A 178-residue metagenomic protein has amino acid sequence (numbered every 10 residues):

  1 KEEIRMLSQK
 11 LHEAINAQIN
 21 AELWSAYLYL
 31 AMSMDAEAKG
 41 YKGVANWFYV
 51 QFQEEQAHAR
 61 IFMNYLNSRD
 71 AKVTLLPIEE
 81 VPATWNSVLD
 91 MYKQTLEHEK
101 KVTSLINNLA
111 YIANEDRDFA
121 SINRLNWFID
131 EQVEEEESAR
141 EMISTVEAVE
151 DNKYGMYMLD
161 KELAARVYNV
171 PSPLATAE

Functional and structural regions predicted by a protein language model:
K1-E178: Iron-associated oxidoreductase/ferritin-like identity signal
